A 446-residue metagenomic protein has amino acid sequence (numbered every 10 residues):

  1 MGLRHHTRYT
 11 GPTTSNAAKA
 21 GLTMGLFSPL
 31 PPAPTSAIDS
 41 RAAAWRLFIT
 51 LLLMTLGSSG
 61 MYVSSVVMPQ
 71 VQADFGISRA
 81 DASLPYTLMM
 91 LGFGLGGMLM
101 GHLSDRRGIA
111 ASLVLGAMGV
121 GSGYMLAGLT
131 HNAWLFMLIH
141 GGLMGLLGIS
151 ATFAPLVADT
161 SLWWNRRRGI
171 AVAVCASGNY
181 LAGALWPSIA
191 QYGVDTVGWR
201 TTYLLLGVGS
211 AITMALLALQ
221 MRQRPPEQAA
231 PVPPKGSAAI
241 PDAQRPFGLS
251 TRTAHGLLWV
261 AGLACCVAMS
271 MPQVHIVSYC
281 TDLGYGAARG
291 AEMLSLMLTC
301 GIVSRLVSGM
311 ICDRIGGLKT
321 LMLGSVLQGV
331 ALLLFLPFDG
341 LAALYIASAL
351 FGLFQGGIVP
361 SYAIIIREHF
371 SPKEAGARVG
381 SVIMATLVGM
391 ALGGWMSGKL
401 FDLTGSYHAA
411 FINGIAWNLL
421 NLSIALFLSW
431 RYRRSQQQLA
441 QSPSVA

Functional and structural regions predicted by a protein language model:
W45-R79, M100, W186-P187, P272-V277: Extracytoplasmic
S64-M68, R252-L306: Extracytoplasmic gate region of multi-pass secondary transporters
L95-A133, C312: Conserved MFS/SLC helix-loop-helix module at the cytosolic interface between two early adjacent transmembrane helices
L135-S150, L263, A343-G356: Hydrophobic core of transmembrane alpha-helices in multi-pass small-molecule transporters, especially MFS/SLC-type
H140-S177: Cytoplasmic helix-loop-helix junction between adjacent transmembrane helices in 12-TM secondary transporters
N179-P225: Helix-loop-helix hairpin linking two adjacent transmembrane segments in secondary transporters
G183, H369-T404: A late C-terminal transmembrane helix in Major Facilitator Superfamily
M297-G301, V307, C312-I365: C-terminal transmembrane helical hairpin of 12-TM major facilitator-type secondary transporters
